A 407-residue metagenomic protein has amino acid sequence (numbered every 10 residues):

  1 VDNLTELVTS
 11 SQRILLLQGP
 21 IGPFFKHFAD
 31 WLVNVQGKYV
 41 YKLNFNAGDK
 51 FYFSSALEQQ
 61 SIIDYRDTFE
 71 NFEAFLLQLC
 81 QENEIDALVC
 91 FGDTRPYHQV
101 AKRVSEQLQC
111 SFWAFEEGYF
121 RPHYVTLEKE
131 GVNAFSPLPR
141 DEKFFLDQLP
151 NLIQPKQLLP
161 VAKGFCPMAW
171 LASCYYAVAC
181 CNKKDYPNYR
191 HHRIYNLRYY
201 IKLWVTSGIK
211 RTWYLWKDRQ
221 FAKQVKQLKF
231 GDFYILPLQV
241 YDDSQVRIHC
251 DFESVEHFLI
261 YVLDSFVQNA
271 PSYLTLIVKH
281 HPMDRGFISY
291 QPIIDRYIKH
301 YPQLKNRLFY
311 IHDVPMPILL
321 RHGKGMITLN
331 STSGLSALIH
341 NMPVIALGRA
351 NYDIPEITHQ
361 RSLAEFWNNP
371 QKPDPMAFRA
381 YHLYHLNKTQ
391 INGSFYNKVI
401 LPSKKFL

Functional and structural regions predicted by a protein language model:
V1-N46: N-terminal subdomain of nucleotide-sugar transferases
L16-K26, G92-D93, S244-H249: A short, glycine/small-residue-rich beta-strand->loop->alpha-helix junction that serves as a flexible
F24, A47, Y52-F145: Active-site and donor-binding regions of nucleotide-sugar-utilizing enzymes
Q60-Q81, P282, F287-T332, I339: Donor nucleotide-activated moiety binding/catalytic core segment of transferases that use nucleotide-activated donors
A87-Q99, H312-T358: A donor-sugar binding/catalytic signature common to diverse glycosyltransferases and related nucleotide-sugar
W113-R211: Active-site-proximal region of nucleotide-activated glycan assembly enzymes, centered on histidine/acidic-rich loops
L138-N182, E356-L407: Leloir-type glycosyltransferase catalytic cores
P187-P292: Conserved catalytic-core segment of nucleotide-activated headgroup transferases in glycan assembly
